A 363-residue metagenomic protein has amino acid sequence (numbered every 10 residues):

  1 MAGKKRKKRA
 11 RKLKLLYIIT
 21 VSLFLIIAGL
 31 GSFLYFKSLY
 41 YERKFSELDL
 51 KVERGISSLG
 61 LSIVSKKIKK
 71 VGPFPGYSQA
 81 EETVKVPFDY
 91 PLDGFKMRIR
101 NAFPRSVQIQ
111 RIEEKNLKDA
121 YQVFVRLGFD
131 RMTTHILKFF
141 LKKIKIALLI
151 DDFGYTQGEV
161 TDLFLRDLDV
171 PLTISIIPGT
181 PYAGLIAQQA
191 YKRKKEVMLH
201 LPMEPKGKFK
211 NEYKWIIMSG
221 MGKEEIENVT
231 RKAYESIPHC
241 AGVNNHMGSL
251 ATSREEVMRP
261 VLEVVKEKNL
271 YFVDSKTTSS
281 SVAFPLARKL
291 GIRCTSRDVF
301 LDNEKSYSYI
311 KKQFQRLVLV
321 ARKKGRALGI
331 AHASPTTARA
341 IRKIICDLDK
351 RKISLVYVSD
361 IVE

Functional and structural regions predicted by a protein language model:
M1-L15: N-terminal Lys/Arg-rich, disordered targeting/topogenic segments
Y17-F33: Hydrophobic membrane-insertion alpha-helices, especially the h-region of bacterial N-terminal signal peptides
F36-F103: Short Lys/Arg-enriched alpha/beta "domain-start" segment
L39-E42, E81-Y90, L149, F153 (+6 more regions): Second-shell loop/turn segments in exported
V84-K145: Non-catalytic propeptide/linker segments at domain boundaries
I136-N211: Active-site beta->alpha N-cap acidic-glycine motif
A190-H239: Substrate-binding cleft of extracellular glycoside hydrolase catalytic domains
G220-Q315, V320-R322, R326, H332-D349 (+2 more regions): Catalytic domains of cell-wall/extracellular-matrix polysaccharide-remodeling enzymes, centered on de-N-acetylation
